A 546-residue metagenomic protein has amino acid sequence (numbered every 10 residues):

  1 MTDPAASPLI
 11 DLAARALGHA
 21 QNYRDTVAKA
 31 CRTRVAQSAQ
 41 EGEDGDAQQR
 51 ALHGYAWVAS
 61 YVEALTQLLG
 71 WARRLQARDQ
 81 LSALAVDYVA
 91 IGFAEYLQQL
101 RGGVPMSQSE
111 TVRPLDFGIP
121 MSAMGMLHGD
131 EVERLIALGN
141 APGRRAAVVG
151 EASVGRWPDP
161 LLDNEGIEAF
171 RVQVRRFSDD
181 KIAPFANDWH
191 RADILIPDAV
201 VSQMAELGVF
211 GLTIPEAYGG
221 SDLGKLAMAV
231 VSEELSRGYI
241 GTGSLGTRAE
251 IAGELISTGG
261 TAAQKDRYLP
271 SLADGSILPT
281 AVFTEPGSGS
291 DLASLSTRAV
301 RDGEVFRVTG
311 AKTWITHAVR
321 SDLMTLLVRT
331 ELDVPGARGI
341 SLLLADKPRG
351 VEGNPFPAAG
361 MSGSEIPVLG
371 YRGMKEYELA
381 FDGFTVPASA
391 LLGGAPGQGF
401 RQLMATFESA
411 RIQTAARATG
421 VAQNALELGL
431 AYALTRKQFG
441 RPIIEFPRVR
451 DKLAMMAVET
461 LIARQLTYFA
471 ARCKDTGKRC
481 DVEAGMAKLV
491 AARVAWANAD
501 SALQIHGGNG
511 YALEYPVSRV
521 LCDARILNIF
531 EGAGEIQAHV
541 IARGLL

Functional and structural regions predicted by a protein language model:
T2-R237, T242, T247, G259-G260 (+6 more regions): Alpha-helical interface subdomain recognition
I251-G259: Helix-loop "lid/cap" segments that line or gate small-molecule binding pockets
G275-F283: A short, Trp-centered hydrophobic/proline-enriched beta-strand micro-motif
G287-S290, W314-H317, D333-V334, P367-K375: Short Gly/Pro-enriched turn/cap motifs at secondary-structure boundaries
T297-A299: A structural signal for short hydrophobic beta-strand segments in well-ordered beta-sheet cores
V305, T309-M361: A short core secondary-structure module
V351-G383: Flexible, small-/acidic-enriched active-site or ligand-binding loops
D382-R401: Long, acidic (Asp/Glu-rich), low-complexity accessory segments flanking structured domains
